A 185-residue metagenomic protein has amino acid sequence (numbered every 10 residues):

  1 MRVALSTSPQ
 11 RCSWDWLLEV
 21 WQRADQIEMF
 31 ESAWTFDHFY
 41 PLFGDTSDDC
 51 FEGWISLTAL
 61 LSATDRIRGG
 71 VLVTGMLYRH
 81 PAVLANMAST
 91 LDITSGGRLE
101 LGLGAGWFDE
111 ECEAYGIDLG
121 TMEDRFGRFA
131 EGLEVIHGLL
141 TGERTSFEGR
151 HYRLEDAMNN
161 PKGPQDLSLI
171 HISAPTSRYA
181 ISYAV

Functional and structural regions predicted by a protein language model:
M1-A63, L167-I170: N-terminal beta1-alpha1-beta2 module of alpha/beta enzyme domains
R2-D15, M76-F147, H151: Flexible, glycine-rich active-site loops centered on histidine and acidic residues that chelate a metal or position
D25-Q26, T58-D65, A88, D92-R98: Acidic (Asp/Glu)-rich catalytic clusters
A33, G69, L99-L101: Hydrophobic residues within beta-strands of alpha/beta enzymes
D45-S47, T74-R79: Glycine-rich "substrate-gating" loop/helix at the edge of Rossmann-like oxidoreductase active sites
T64-L72: Conserved catalytic cysteine-centered active-site region of acyl-thioester-dependent Claisen-condensing enzymes
R128, R153-N160: Active-site glycine-rich loop that binds ribose-phosphate moieties when present
S168-V185: Residue-level detector of conserved catalytic or cofactor/ligand-binding positions in enzyme active sites
